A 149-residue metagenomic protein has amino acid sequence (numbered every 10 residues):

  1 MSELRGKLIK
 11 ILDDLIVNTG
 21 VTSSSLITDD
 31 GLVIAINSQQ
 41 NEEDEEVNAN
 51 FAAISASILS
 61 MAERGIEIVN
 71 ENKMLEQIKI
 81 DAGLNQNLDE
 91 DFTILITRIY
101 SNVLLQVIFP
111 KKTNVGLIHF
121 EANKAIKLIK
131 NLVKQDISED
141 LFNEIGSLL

Functional and structural regions predicted by a protein language model:
M1-S23, V33-L149: Acidic, low-complexity cytosolic segments
T28: Short, acidic, Ser/Thr-enriched surface-loop or helix-capping motifs
